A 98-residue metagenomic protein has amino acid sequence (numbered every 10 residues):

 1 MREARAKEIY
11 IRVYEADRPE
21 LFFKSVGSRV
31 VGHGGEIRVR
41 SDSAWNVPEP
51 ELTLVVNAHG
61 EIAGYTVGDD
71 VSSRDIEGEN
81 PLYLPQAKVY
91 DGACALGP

Functional and structural regions predicted by a protein language model:
M1-P98: Active-site microenvironments in enzyme catalytic cores
